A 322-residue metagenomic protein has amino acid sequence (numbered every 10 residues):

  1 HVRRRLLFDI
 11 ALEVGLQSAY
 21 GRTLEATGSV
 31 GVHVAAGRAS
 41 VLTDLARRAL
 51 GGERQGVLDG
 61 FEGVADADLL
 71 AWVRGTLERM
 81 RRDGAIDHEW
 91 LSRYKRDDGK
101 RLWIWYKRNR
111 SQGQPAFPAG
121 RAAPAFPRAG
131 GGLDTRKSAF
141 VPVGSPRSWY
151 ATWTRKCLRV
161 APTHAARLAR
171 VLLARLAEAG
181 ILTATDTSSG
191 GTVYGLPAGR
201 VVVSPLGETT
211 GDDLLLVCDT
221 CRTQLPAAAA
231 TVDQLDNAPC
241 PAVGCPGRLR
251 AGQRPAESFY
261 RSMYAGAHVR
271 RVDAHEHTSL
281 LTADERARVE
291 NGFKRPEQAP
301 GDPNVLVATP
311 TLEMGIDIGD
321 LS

Functional and structural regions predicted by a protein language model:
H1-R295: Helicase motor interdomain insertion/brace
A299-I318: Conserved two-lobed SF2 helicase motor
